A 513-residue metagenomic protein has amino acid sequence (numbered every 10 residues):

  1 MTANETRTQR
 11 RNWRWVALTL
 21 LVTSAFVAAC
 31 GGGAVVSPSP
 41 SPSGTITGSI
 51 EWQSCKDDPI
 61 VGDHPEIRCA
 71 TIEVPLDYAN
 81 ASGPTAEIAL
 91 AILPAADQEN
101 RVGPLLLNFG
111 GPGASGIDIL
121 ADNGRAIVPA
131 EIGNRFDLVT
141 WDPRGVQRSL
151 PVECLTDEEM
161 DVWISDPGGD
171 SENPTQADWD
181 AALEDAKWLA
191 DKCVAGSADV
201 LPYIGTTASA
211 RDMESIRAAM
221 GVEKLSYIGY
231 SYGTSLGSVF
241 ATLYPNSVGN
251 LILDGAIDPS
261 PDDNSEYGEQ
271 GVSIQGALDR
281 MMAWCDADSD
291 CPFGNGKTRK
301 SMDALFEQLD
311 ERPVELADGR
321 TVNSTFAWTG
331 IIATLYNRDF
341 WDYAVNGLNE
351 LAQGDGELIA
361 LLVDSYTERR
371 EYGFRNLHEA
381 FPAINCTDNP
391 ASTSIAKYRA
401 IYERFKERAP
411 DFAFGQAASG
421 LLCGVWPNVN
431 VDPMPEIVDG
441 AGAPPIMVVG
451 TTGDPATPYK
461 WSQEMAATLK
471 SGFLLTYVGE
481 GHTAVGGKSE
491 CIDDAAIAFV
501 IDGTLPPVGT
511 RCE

Functional and structural regions predicted by a protein language model:
R10-R11, W15, C30-D170, Q176 (+6 more regions): Catalytic-loop region of hydrolases
A25-A29: C-terminal motif of bacterial Sec signal peptides marking the signal peptidase cleavage site
E153-G168, A241-S301, N346-R370: A catalytic-pocket lid/entrance helix-loop region that shapes and gates access to the active site across common
G196-D199, A210-K224: Conserved acidic catalytic loop of the alpha/beta-hydrolase fold
V222-Y232: Alpha/beta-hydrolase fold nucleophile elbow
R299-P444: Alpha/beta-hydrolase fold active-site neighborhood
P455-K460: Conserved alpha/beta-hydrolase "acid-adjacent" motif
V478-A484: Histidine-bearing beta->alpha loop at or near hydrolase active sites
